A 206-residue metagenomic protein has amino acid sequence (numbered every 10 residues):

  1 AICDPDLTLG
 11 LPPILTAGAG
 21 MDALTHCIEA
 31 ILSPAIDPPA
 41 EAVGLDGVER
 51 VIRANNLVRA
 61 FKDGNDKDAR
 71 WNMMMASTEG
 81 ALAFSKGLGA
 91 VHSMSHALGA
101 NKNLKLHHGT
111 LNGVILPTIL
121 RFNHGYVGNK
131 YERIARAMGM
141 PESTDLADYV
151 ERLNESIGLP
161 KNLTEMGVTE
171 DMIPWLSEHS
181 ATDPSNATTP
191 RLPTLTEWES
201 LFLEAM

Functional and structural regions predicted by a protein language model:
A1-I36, R133: A glycine/threonine-rich phosphate-anchoring loop and its flanking beta-alpha core in nucleotide/phosphate-binding
T16, G20-A23, V43, G47 (+2 more regions): Catalytic-loop motifs flanking and including active-site residues across diverse enzymes
L24-I28, M73-A81, L116, V150 (+3 more regions): Short alpha-helical scaffolding segments that buttress acidic/His motifs in well-ordered protein cores
A30-G89, G99-A100: Glycine-rich phosphate/diphosphate-binding loops and the adjacent beta-loop-alpha structural elements that coordinate
T78-N112, D183-T188: Glycine-rich phosphate/pyrophosphate-binding beta-alpha loops
A100-M172: Gly/Pro-rich interdomain helix-loop hinge
T169-M206: Short, amphipathic C-terminal "tail helix"
